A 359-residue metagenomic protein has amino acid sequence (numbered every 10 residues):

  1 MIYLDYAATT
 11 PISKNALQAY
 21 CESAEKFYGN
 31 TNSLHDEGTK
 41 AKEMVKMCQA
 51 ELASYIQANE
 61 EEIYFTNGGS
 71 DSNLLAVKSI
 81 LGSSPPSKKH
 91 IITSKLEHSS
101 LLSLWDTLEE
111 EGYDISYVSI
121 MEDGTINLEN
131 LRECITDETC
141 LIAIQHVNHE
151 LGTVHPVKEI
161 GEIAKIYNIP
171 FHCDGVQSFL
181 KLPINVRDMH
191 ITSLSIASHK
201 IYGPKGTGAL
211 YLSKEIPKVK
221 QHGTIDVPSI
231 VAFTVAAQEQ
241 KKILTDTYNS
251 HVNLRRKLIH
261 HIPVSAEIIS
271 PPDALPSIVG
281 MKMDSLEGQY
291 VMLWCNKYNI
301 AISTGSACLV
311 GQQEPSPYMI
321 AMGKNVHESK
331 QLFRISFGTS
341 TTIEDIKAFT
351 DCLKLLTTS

Functional and structural regions predicted by a protein language model:
M1-S359: Pyridoxal 5′-phosphate
